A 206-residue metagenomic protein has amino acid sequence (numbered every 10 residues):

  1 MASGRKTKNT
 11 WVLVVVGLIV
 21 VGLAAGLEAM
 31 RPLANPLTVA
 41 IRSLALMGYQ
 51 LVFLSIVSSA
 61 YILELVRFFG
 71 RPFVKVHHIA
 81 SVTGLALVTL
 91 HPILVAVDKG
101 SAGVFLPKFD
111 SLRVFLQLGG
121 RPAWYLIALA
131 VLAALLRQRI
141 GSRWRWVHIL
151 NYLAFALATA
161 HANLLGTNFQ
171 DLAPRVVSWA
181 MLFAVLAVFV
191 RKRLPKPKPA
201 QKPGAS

Functional and structural regions predicted by a protein language model:
M1-S206: Membrane-embedded alpha-helical bundles that constitute the cytochrome b-like, heme-associated redox core of multi-pass
